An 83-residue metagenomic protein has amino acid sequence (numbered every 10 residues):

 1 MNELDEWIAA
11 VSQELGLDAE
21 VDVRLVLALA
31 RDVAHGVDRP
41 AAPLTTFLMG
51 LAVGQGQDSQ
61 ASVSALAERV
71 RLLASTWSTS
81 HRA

Functional and structural regions predicted by a protein language model:
M1-R24: An acidic intrinsically disordered interaction segment
N2, V11-E14, D58-A83: C-terminal binding/interaction regions
D5, A9, L27, R31 (+3 more regions): Predominant activation on well-ordered alpha-helical scaffold segments within soluble catalytic domains
D18-G56: Amphipathic, hydrophobic secondary-structure cores in small proteins
